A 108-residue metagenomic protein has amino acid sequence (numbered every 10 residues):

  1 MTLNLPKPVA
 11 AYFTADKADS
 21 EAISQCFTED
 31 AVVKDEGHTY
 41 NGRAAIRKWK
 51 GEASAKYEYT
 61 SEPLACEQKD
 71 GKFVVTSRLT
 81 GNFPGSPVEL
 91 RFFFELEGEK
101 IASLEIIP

Functional and structural regions predicted by a protein language model:
M1-A18: Short, aromatic-enriched amphipathic alpha-helices that serve as compact interaction elements
A18-D30, K34: Short, well-ordered alpha-helical segments enriched in acidic and aromatic residues
A31-N41, R78: A short gly/proline-enriched turn/hairpin at secondary-structure junctions
H38, A44, E105-I106: Short clusters of small/polar residues that mark proteolytic maturation junctions
K48, E52-P108: A beta-strand edge to alpha-helix "cap/lid" segment located at domain peripheries
